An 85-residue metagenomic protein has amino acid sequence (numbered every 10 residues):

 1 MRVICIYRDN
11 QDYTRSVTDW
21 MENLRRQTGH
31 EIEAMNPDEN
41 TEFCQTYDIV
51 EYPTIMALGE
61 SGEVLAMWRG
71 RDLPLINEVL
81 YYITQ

Functional and structural regions predicted by a protein language model:
M1-R25: Local sequence-structure signature of Cys/Sec-based thiol-disulfide redox active-site neighborhoods
C5, A34-N36, R69: Structural signal for conserved beta-strand scaffold positions within catalytic alpha/beta enzyme cores
D12, E39, P74: Short alpha-helical
T18-M21, D48-I49, R71: Short, glycine/charged-enriched secondary-structure capping and boundary segments
E33-E51, E78-Q85: Thioredoxin-like thiol-disulfide oxidoreductase module
L58-Q85: Non-catalytic, surface beta->alpha helical segment in thiol-disulfide oxidoreductase systems
